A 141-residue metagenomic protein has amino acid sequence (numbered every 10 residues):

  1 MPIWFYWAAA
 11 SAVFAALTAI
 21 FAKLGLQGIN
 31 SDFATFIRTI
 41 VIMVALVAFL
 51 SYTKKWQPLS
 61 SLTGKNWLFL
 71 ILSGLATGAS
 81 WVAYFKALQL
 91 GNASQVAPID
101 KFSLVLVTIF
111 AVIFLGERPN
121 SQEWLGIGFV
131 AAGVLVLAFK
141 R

Functional and structural regions predicted by a protein language model:
M1-V13, I29, I42-L70, W81-L90 (+2 more regions): Membrane-interface interhelical linkers
S11-A12, S73-G78, K101: Residue-level hotspots within the lipid-embedded alpha helices of multi-pass solute transporters
F14, F21, A76-A79, A83 (+3 more regions): Hydrophobic residues within membrane-embedded alpha-helical segments of Major Facilitator Superfamily
L17-V41: Juxtamembrane helix-loop-helix junctions in multi-pass membrane proteins
G25, A34, A87, I113-P119: Hydrophobic/aromatic residues within transmembrane alpha-helices of multi-pass small-molecule transporters
F33-R38, L90-T108: Helix-helix packing/entry segments at the starts of transmembrane helices
L46, Q122-A138: Hydrophobic transmembrane alpha-helices of multi-pass small-molecule transport proteins
V105-E123: C-terminal transmembrane-helix exit sites in multi-pass transporters
